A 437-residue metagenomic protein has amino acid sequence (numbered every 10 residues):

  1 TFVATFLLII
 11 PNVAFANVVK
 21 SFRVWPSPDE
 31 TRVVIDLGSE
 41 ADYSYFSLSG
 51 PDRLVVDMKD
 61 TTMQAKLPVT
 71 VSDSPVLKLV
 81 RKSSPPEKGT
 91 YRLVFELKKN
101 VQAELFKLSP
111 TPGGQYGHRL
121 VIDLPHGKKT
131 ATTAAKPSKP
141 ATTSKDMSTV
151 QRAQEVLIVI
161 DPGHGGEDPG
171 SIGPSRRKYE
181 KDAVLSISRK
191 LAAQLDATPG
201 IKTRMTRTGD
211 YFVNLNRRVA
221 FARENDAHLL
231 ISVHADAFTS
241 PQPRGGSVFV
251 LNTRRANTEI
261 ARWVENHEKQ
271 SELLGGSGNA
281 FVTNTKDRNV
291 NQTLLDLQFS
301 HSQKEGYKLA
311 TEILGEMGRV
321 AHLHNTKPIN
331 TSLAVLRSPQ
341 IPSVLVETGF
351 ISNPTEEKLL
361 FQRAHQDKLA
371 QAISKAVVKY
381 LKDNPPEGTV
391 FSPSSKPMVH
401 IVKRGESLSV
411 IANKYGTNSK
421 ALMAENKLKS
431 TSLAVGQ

Functional and structural regions predicted by a protein language model:
F2-P11: Bacterial N-terminal signal peptides
F15-I158, Y179, I401, S407-N413 (+1 more regions): Signal-peptide-cleaved, periplasmic/extracellular N-terminal interaction regions immediately downstream of the signal
I35, V56, F95, I122 (+13 more regions): Buried hydrophobic packing residues in well-ordered domains
L37-S39, M58-D60, L97-K99, D123-H126 (+5 more regions): Flexible glycine-/small-residue-rich
G38, S83, K98, D123 (+12 more regions): Structured segments of extracytoplasmic/periplasmic soluble domains in secreted or envelope-associated proteins
Y43, V56, K178, T285-V390 (+2 more regions): Active-site-adjacent mobile loop/cap segments within catalytic or ligand-binding domains
A134-N284, F299-T311, D367, K420-M423: Catalytic-core regions of hydrolytic enzymes
S395-I401, N413, N418-Q437: Extracellular LysM carbohydrate-binding repeats and other cell-envelope/extracellular binding modules
